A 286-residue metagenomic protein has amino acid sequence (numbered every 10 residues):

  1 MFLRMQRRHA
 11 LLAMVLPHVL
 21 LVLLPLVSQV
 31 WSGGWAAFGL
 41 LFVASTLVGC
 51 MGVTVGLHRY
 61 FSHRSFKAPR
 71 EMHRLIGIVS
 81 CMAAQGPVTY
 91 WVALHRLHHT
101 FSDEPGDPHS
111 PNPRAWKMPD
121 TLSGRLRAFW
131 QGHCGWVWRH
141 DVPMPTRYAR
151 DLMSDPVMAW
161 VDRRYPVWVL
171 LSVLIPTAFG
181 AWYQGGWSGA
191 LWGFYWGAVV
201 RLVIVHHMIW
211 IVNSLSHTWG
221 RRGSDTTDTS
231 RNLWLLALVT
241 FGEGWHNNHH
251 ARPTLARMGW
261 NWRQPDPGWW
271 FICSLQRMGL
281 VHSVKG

Functional and structural regions predicted by a protein language model:
M1-W210, L255-G286: Non-catalytic, topology-defining segments of multipass membrane proteins
C50, Q85, H140, A237-N248: Pore-loop/selectivity-filter region of tetrameric P-loop cation channels
R59, R96, S214, T218 (+1 more regions): Catalytic glutamate of the conserved HExxH
A149-V157, W219-W245, A251-R252: Active-site-proximal inter-transmembrane loops
V205-G223: C-terminal accessory segments of proteins
N247-H249, S283-V284: Conserved active-site loop/cleft motifs that coordinate metal ions or position small ligands
